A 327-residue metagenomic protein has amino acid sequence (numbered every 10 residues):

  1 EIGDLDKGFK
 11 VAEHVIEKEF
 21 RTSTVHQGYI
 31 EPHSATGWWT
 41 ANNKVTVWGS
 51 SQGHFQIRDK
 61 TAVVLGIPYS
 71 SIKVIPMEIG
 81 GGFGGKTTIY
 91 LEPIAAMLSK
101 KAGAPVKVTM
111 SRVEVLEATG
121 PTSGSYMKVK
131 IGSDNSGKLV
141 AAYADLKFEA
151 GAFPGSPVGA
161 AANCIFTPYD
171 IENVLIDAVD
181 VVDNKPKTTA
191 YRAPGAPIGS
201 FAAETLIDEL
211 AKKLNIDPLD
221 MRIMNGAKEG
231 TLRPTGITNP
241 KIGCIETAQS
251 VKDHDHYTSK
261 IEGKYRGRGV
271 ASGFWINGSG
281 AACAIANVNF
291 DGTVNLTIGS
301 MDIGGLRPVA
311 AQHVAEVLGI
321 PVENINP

Functional and structural regions predicted by a protein language model:
E1-P327: Structural alpha/beta core scaffold segments of enzyme domains
